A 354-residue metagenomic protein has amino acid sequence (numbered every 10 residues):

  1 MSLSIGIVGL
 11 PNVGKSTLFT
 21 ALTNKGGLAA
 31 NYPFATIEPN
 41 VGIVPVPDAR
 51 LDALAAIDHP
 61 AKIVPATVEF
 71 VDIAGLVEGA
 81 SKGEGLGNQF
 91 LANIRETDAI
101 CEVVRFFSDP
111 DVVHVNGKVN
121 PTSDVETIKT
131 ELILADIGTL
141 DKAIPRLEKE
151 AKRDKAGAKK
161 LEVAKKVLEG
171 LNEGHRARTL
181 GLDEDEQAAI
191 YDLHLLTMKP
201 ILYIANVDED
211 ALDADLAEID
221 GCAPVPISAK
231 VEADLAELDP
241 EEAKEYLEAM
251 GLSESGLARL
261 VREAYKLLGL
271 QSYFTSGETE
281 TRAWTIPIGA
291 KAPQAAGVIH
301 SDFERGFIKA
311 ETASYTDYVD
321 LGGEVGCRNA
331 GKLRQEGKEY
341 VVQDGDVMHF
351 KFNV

Functional and structural regions predicted by a protein language model:
M1-D111: Conserved G1/Walker A P-loop phosphate-binding module
S2-V8, V13, F19, R146-Q343 (+1 more regions): C-terminal-of-GTPase-core extension/linker across diverse P-loop GTPases
N24, A56, A92, E96 (+4 more regions): Short, intrinsically disordered, mixed-charge
K25-P33, N40-G42, R50-A53, K82 (+12 more regions): Glycine-rich, flexible loop/turn motifs
F34, D48-L51, V64-F70, E84-D98 (+8 more regions): Amphipathic alpha-helical transducer elements in NTP-driven molecular machines
T36, L86-G87, G117-N120, I219-G221: Glycine-rich, phosphate-binding/catalytic loops in enzymes
G42-P47, A74-E84, R95-G157, G170-D183 (+1 more regions): Conserved Switch II/interswitch segment of TRAFAC-class P-loop GTPases
I57-A61, K118, E241: Short intrinsically disordered coil segments
